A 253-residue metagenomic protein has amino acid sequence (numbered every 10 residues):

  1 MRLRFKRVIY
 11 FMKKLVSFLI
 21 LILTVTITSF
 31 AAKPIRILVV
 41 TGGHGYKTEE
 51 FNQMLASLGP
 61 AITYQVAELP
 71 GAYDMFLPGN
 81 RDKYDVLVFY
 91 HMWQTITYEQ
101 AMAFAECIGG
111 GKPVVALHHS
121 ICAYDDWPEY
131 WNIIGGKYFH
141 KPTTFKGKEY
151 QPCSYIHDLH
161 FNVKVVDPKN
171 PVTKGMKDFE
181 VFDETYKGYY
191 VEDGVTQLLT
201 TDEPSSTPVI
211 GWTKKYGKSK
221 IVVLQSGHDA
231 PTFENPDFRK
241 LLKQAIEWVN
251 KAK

Functional and structural regions predicted by a protein language model:
R2-R7, M12-L15: Positively charged n-region of N-terminal signal peptides that target proteins for export
V8, A32-I35, A61, E68 (+2 more regions): Extracellular ligand-binding/catalytic regions of CAZymes and related secreted enzymes and adhesion modules
S17-T26: Bacterial N-terminal signal peptides
I27-A31: Sec/Tat signal peptide C-region and signal peptidase I cleavage site
A32-V40, Y46-Y124: Helical hinge/lid and interdomain linker segments adjacent to catalytic or ligand-binding clefts that mediate domain
H44-G45, Q94, I121-A123, E203-S205 (+2 more regions): Short, solvent-exposed loop/turn segments at secondary-structure junctions
E49, Q53, L58-Y64, Q151-K220: Catalytic beta-strand/loop cores that center a nucleophilic Ser/Cys/Thr and support acyl-enzyme chemistry
Q94-P171: A glycine-rich, often tryptophan-bearing local segment used as a flexible ligand/cofactor-contacting loop or short
